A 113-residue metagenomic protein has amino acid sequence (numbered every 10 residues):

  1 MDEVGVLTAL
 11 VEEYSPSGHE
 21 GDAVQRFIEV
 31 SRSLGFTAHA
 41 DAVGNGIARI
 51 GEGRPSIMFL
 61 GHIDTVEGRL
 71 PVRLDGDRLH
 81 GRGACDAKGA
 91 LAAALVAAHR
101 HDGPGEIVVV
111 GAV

Functional and structural regions predicted by a protein language model:
M1-M58: N-terminal helical capping/dimerization or prosegment-like subdomains of hydrolases acting on amide or phosphate bonds
A42, G111-V113: A general secondary-structure junction signal
R54-G111: Active-site metal-coordination/substrate-binding segment of hydrolases, especially metallo-dependent peptidases
